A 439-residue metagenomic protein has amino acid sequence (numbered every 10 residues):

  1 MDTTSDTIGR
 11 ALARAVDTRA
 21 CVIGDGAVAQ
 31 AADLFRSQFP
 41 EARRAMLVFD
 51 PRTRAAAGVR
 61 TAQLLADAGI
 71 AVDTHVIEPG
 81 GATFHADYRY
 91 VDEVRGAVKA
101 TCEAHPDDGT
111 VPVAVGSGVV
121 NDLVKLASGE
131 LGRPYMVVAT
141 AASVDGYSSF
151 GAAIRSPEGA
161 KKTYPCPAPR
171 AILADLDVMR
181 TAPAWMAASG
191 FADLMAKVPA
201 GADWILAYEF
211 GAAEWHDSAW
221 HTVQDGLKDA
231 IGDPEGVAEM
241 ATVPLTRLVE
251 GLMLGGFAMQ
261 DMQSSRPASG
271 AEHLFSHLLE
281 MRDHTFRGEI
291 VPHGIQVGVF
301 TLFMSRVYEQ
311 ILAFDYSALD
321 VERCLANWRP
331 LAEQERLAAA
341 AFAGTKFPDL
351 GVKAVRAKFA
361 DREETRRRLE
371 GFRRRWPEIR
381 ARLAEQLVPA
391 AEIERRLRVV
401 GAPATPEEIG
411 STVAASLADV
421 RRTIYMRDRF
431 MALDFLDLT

Functional and structural regions predicted by a protein language model:
M1-V111: ATP/NTP phosphate-donor binding region
T4-I8, L194, F314-T439: C-terminal charged capping/lid subdomain of soluble metabolic enzymes
A13-R14, F39-P40, A100-D107, S128 (+4 more regions): Solvent-exposed alpha-helices and their adjacent loops that cap or buttress functional pockets in soluble metabolic
R44-D50, P112-A114, A258-M262, P403: Short glycine-rich or small-residue beta-strand-to-loop segments that form or flank ligand, phosphate, metal/Fe-S
T101-T140: A short, small-residue-rich loop immediately preceding and capping a beta-strand
G129-D229: A glycine/threonine-rich phosphate-anchoring loop and its flanking beta-alpha core in nucleotide/phosphate-binding
Q224-L312: A conserved active-site cap/scaffold subdomain adjacent to cofactor or substrate pockets
